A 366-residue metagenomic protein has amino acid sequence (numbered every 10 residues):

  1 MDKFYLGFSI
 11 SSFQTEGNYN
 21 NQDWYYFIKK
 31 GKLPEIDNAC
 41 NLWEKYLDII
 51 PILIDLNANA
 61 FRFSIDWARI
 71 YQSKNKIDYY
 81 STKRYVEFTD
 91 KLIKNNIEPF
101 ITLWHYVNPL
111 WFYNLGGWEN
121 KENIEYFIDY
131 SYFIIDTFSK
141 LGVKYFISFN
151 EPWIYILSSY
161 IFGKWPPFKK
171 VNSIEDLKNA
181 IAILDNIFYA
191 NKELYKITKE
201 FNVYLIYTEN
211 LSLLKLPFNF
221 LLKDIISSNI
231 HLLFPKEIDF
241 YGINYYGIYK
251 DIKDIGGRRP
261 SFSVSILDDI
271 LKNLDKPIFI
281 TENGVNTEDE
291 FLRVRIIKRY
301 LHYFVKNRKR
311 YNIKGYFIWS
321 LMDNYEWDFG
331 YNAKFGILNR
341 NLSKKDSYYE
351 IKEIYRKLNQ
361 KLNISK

Functional and structural regions predicted by a protein language model:
M1-I50, I54-N59, A68-K366: Non-catalytic scaffold segments within catalytic domains of secreted glycoside hydrolases
